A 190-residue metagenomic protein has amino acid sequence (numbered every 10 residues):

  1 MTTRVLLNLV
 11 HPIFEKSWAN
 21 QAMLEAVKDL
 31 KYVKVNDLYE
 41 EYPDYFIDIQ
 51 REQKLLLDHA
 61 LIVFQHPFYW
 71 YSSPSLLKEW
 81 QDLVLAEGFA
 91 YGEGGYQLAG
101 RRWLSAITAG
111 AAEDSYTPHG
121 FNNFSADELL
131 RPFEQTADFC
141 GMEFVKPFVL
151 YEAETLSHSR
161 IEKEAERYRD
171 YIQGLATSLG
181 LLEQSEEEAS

Functional and structural regions predicted by a protein language model:
M1-Y32, N36, Y168-R169: N-terminal beta1-alpha1 ligand-phosphate binding loop
R4, L24, K28, P132-S190: Glycine-rich phosphate/pyrophosphate-binding loop and the adjoining helix
L6-N8, N36, V63, L104-A106 (+1 more regions): Hydrophobic/aromatic beta-strand patches that form the interior of the parallel beta-sheet core in alpha/beta enzyme
P12-F14, E40-P43, F121-N123, Y151-L156: Short histidine/acidic/glycine/proline-rich micro-motifs that form metal- and phosphate-coordinating active-site loops
W18-A22, I47, S75-E79, S159: Generic recognition of short, well-ordered alpha-helical segments
V33, A112-S115, F144: Short, basic/glycine-rich phosphate-binding loops at helix/coil junctions that contact nucleotide phosphates
K34-L56: N-terminal beta-loop-helix "entrance" segment that forms/cooperates in small-molecule cofactor or anionic ligand
R51-E134: Helix-loop-strand module that forms the ligand-binding subsite of alpha/beta enzymes
